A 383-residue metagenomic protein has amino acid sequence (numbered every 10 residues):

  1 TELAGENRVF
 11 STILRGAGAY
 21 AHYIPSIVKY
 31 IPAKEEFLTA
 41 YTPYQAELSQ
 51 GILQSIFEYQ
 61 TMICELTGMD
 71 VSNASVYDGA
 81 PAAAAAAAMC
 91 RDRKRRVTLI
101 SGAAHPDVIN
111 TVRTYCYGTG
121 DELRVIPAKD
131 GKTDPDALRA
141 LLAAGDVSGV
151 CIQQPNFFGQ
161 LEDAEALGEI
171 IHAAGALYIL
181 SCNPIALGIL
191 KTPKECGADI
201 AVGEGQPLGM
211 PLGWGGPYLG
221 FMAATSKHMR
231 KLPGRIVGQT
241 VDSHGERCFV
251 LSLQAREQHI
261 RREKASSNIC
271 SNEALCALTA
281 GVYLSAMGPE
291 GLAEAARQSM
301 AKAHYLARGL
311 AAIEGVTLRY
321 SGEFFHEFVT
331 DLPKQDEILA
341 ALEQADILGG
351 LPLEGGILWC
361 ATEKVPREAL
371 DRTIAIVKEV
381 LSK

Functional and structural regions predicted by a protein language model:
T1-E58: N-terminal entrance/gating region of PLP-dependent enzymes' catalytic architecture
G5, P81-E246, G315, L332 (+3 more regions): Conserved PLP-enzyme active-site core in the AAT-like
F10-I13, V71-A74, L123-I126, G291-A296 (+2 more regions): Flexible, glycine/charged-enriched surface loops at secondary-structure junctions
E35-A46, C64-G68, K94-R95, C116-R124 (+4 more regions): Gly-rich Lys/Arg/Thr-decorated short loops/hinges at beta-loop-alpha junctions or inter-strand turns that position
Y44-L48, C64-A84: Short loop-beta-helix segment that forms the pyridoxal 5′-phosphate
A46-I56, V76, Q153, F157 (+1 more regions): Short acidic-aromatic active-site loops that bind/stabilize oxyanions
L208-E314, L318-S321: Active-site C-terminal subdomain of aminotransferase-like
E290-T373: Conserved C-terminal alpha-helix-loop-beta "cap" of PLP-dependent enzymes that closes/shapes the active-site mouth
